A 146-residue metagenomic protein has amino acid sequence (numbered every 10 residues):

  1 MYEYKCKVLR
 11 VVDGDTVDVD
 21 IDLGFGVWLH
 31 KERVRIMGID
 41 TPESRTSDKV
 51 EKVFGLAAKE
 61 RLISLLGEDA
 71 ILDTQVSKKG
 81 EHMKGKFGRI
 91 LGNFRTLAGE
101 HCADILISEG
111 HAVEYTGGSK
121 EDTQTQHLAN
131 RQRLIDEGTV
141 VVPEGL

Functional and structural regions predicted by a protein language model:
M1-L146: Small beta-barrel nucleic-acid-binding modules, primarily SNase/OB-fold domains and secondarily Tudor-like barrels
